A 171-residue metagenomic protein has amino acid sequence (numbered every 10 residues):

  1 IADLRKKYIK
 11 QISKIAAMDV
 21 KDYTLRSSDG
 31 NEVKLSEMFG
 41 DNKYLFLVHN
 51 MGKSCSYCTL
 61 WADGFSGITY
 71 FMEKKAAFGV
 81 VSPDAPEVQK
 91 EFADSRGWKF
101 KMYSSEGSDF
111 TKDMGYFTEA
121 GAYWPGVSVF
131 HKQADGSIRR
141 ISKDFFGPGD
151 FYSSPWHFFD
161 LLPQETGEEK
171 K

Functional and structural regions predicted by a protein language model:
D3-E37: N-terminal "domain-start" segment that seeds a small globular fold
L35-S56: Short active-site neighborhood of thiol/selenol oxidoreductases, capturing the structured segment around
K53, T59-V80: Conserved helix-turn-beta segment immediately C-terminal to the redox Cys motif in thioredoxin-like folds
Y57-L60, E91, Y152-P155: Short, solvent-exposed loop/turn and secondary-structure capping segments
M72-V88, W98-F110: Thiol-based oxidoreductase modules, predominantly thioredoxin-like and allied folds used for disulfide exchange
K90-A93, D113-M114: A short acidic (Asp/Glu
S95-K99, E119-G121: Short, hinge-like loop/turn segments at secondary-structure boundaries
S104-K171: Thiol/selenol-based redox catalytic cores and closely related redox-interacting motifs
